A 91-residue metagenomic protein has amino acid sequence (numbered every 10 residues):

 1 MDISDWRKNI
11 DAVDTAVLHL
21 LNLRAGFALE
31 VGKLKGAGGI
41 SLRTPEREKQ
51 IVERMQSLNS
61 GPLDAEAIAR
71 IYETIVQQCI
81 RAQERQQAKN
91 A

Functional and structural regions predicted by a protein language model:
M1-A91: Domain-level signature for soluble enzymes in the chorismate/prephenate branch of the shikimate pathway
